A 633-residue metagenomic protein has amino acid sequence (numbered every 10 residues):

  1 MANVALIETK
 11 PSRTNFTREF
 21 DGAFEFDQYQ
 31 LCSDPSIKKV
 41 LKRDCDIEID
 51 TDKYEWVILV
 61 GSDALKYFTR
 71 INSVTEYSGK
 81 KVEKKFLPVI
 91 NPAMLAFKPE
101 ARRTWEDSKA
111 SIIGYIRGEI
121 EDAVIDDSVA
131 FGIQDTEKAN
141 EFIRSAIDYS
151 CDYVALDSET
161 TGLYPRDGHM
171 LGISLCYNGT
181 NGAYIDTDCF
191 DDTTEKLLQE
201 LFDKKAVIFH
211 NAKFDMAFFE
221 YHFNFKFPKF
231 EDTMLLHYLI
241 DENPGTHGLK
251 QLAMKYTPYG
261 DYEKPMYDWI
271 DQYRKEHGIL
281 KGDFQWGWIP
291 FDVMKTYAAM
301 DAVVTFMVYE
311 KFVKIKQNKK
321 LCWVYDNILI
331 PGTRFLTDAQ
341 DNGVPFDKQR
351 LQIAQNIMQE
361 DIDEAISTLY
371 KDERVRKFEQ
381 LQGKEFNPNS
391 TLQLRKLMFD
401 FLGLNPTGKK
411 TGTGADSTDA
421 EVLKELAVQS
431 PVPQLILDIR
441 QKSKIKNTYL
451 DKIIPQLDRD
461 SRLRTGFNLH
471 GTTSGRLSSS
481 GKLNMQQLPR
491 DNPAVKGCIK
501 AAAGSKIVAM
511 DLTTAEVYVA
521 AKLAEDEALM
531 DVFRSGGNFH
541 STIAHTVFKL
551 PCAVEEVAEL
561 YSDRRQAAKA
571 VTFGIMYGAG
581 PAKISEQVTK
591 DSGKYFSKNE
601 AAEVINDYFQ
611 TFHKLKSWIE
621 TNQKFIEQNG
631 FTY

Functional and structural regions predicted by a protein language model:
M1-A123: A polyanion-binding, active-site-adjacent surface
V4, K53-W56, F202-V207, G383-E385 (+1 more regions): Short active-site oxyanion
W56-S62, A155, K205-D215, A509: Acidic beta-strand-to-loop metal/phosphate-binding motif
T69-F86, I90-A96, W105, C176-T180 (+3 more regions): Metal-dependent phosphoesterase core characteristic of DEDDh/y 3'-5' exonuclease domains
G118-T187, P228, P244, K255-Y259 (+5 more regions): Conserved "right-hand" nucleotidyltransferase catalytic core of DNA-directed polymerases
L163-Y164, I173, K213-N224, L236-I240 (+3 more regions): Short active-site loop/helix that positions an aromatic residue
L175-V207: Nucleic-acid-processing active sites and adjacent nucleic-acid-binding tracks, predominantly divalent metal-dependent
F539-D563: Generic long, charged, amphipathic alpha-helical segments
